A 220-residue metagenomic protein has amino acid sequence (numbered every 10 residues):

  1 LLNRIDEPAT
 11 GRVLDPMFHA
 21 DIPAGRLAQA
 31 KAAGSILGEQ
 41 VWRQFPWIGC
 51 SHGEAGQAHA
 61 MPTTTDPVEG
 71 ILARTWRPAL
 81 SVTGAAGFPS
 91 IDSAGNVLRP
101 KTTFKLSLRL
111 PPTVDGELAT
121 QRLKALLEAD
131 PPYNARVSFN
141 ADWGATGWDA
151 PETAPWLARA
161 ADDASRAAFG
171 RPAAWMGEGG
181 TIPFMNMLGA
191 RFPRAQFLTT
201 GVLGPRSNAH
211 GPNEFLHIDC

Functional and structural regions predicted by a protein language model:
L1-P89, V114-N134: Acidic-enriched catalytic cores of C-N bond-cleaving enzymes acting on peptides and small amides
N3, A9-T10, E152-A195: Active-site-adjacent substrate-binding region of metalloamidase/peptidase-like peptide-processing proteins
W76, L98-T102, R171-C220: Zn-dependent metallopeptidase/amidohydrolase metal-coordination segment
V82, R136-A141, A173-W175: Generic structural signal for residues in well-ordered beta-strands
G87-S90, R109-T113, G144-A145, T181 (+1 more regions): Short, glycine-/Ser/Thr-/acidic-enriched flexible segments
I91-N96: Short beta-strand/turn micro-motifs at beta-sheet edges
F104-L106: Hydrophobic residues positioned within well-ordered beta-strands of beta-sheet architectures
L108-P112, S138-A154: A short beta-alpha structural unit
